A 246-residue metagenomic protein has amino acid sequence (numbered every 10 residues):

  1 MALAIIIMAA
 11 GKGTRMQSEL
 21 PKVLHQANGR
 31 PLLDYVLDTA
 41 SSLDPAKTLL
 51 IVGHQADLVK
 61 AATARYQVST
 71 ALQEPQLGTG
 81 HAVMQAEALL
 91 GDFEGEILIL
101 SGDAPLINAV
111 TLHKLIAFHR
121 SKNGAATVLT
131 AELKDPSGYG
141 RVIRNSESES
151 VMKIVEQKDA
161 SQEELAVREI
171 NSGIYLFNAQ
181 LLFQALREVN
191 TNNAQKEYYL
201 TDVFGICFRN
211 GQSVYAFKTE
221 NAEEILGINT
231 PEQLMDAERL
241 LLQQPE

Functional and structural regions predicted by a protein language model:
M1-S18, T48: N-terminal nucleotide-binding beta1-loop-alpha1 segment
A4, A46-T48, E96, A125 (+1 more regions): Residues at the starts of beta-strands that form the adenosine-phosphate
M8-A10, I51, I99-S101, V128-E132 (+4 more regions): Short beta-strand segments
T14, A104-L106: Acidic metal-phosphate-binding loop of nucleotide-sugar-dependent transferases
L20-Q26, V189-N192: Short glycine-enriched, charge-decorated loop/helix-capping segments at active-site entrances that position
P31-L100, I107-T111, A117, S121: Conserved N-terminal catalytic core of the sugar/cofactor nucleotidyltransferase
I107-A194, Q212: Conserved core of the sugar-phosphate nucleotidyltransferase
R168-E246: Conserved alpha/beta core of the MobA/IspD/sugar-nucleotide pyrophosphorylase nucleotidyltransferase superfamily
